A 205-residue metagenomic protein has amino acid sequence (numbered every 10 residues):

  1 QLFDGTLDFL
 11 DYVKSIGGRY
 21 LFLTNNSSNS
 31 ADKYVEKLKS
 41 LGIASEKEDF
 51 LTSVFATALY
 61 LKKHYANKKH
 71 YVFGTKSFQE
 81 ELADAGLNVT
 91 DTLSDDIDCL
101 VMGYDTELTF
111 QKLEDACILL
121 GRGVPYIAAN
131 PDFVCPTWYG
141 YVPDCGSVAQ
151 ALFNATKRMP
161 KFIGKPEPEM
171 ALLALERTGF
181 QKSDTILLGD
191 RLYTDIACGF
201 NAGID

Functional and structural regions predicted by a protein language model:
Q1-D205: HAD-like aspartate-dependent phosphatase fold
